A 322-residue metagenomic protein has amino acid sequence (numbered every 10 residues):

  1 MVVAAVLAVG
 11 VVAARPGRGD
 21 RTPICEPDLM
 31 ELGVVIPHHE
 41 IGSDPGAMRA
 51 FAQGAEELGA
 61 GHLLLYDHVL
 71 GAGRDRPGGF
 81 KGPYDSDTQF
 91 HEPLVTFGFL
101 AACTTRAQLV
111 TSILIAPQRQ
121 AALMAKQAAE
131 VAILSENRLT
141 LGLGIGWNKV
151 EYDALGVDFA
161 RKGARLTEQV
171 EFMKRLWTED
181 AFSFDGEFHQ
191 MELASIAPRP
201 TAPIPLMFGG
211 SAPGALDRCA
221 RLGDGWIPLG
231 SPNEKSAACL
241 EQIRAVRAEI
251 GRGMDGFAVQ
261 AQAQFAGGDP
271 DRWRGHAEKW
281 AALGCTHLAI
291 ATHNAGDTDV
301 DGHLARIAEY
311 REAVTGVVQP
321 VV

Functional and structural regions predicted by a protein language model:
M1, G17-V322: Active-site-adjacent structural elements that line small-molecule/cofactor binding pockets in enzymes
M1-A8: Extreme N-terminal basic, low-complexity initiation segments that serve as generic localization/processing leaders
A8-V12, G17-G19: Polybasic, low-complexity intrinsically disordered segments
